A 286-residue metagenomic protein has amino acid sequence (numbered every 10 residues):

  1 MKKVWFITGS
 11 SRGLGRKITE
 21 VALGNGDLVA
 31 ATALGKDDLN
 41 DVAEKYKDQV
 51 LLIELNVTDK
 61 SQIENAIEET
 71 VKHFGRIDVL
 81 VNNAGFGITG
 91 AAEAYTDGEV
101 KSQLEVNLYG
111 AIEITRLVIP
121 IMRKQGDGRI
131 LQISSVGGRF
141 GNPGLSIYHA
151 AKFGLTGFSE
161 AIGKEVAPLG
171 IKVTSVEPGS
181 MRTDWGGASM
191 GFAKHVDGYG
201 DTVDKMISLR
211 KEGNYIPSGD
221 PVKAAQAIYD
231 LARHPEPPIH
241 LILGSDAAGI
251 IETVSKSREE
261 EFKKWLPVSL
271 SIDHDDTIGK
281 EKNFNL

Functional and structural regions predicted by a protein language model:
S11-R12, G35: Conserved glycine-rich cofactor-binding loop
N25-D41: Conserved glycine-rich Rossmann-like NAD(P)H-binding loop of the short-chain dehydrogenase/reductase
L55-N65, D97: The beta1-alpha1 cofactor-binding region of Rossmann-like NAD(H)/NADP(H)-dependent oxidoreductases
A91-A92, T96-K101: Substrate-binding pocket helix/loop in short-chain dehydrogenase/reductase
T115, A151: Active-site helix of classical SDR
S135: Residue(s) in the substrate-gating loop at a strand-loop-helix junction that position the organic substrate next
P168-P238: SDR active-site lid
